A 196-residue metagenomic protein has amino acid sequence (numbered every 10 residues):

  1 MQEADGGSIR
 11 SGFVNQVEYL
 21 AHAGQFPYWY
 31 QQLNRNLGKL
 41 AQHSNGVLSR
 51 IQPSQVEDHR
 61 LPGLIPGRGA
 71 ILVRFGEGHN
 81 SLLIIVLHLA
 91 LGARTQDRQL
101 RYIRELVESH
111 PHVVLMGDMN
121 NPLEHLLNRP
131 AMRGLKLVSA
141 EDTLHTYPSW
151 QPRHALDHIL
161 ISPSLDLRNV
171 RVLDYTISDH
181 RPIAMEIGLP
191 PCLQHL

Functional and structural regions predicted by a protein language model:
M1-S11: Active-site neighborhood of divalent metal-dependent phosphoester/pyrophosphate hydrolases
G7, N15-L20: Extracytoplasmic small-molecule ligand-binding "clamshell" domains of the periplasmic binding protein/Venus flytrap
G12, H22-A23, P27-L196: Active-site regions of metal-assisted phosphoester/phosphodiester hydrolases, unifying DNase/endonuclease modules
